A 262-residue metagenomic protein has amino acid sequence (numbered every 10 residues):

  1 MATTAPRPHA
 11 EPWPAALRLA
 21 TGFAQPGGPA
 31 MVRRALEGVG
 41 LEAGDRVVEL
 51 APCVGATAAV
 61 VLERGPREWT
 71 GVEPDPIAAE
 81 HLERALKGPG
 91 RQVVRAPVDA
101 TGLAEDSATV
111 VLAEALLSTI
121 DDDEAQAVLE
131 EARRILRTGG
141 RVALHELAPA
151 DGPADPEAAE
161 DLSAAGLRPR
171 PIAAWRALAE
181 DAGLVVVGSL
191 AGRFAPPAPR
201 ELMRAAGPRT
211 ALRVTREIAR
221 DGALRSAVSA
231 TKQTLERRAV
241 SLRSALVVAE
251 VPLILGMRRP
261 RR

Functional and structural regions predicted by a protein language model:
E11-P29: Class I SAM-dependent methyltransferase Rossmann-like catalytic core, especially the SAM/SAH-binding loop
L19, L147-G166: Short, glycine-/aromatic-enriched active-site segment of Class I SAM-dependent methyltransferases
Q25-A43: Conserved alpha-helix/loop element of class I SAM-dependent methyltransferases that forms part of the SAM/SAH-binding
R46, C53-A100: Class I SAM-dependent methyltransferase SAM/SAH-binding core
D99-V111: A short acidic, Gly/Pro-enriched loop at the edge of an enzyme's catalytic core that lines a small-molecule cofactor
Q126-R141: A short glycine-rich, Lys/Arg-flanked "PGG" loop and its adjoining helix->strand segment in the class I
L167-G183: Short alpha-helix
G188-R262: Conserved Class I S-adenosyl-L-methionine
